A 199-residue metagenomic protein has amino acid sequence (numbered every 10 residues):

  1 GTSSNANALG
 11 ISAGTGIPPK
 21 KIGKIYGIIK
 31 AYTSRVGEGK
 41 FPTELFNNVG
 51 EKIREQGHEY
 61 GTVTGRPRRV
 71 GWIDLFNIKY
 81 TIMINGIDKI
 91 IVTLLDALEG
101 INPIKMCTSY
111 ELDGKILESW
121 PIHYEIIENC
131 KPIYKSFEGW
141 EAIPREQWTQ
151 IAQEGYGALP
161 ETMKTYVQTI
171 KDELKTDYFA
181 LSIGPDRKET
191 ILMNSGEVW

Functional and structural regions predicted by a protein language model:
G1-W199: Non-transmembrane, aqueous-exposed alpha-helical and coiled segments at domain scale
